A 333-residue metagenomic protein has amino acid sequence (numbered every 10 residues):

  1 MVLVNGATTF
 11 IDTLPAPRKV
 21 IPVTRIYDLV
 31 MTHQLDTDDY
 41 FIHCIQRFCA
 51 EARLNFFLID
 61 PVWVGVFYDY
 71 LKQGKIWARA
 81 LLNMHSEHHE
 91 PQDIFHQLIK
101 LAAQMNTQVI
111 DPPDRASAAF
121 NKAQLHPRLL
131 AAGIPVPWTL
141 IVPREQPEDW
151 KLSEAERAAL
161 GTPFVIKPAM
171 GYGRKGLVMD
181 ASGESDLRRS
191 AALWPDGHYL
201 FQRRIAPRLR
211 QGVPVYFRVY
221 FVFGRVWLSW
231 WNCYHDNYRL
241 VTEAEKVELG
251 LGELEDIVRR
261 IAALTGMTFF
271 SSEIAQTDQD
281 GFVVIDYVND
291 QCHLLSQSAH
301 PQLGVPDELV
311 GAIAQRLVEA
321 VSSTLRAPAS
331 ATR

Functional and structural regions predicted by a protein language model:
M1-K19, W63-V66: Short N-terminal or domain-adjacent regulatory/targeting segments
P17-M31: Extreme N-terminal starter segment of soluble prokaryotic enzymes
Q34-E148: Conserved N-proximal alpha/beta basic substrate-recognition cap immediately N-terminal to, or forming the N-lobe
D60, M267-Q279: A short glycine-rich, hydrophobically flanked beta-strand micro-motif that places a catalytic Asp/Glu for divalent metal
R115, R144-P147, A169-G173, G183-S185 (+1 more regions): Short acidic/polar capping segments at secondary-structure boundaries
L129-L130, E156-K175, D196-Q211: ATP-grasp fold ATP-binding core
V178-L264: Phosphate-binding site of ATP-dependent enzymes
Q276-R333: C-terminal active-site "lid" helix and adjoining low-complexity regulatory extension at the edge of ATP-using catalytic
